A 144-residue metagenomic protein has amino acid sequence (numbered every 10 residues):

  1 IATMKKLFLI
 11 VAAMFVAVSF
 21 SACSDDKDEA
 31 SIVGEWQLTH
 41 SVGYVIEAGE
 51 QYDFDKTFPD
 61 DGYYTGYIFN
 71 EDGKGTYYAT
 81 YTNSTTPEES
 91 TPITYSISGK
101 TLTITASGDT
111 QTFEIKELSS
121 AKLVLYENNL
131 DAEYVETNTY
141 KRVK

Functional and structural regions predicted by a protein language model:
A2-L7: Positively charged n-region of N-terminal signal peptides that target proteins for export
F8-F15: Sec-dependent signal peptide hydrophobic core
V18-A22: C-terminal motif of bacterial Sec signal peptides marking the signal peptidase cleavage site
S24-P92, S96-K144: Lipid interaction determinants
